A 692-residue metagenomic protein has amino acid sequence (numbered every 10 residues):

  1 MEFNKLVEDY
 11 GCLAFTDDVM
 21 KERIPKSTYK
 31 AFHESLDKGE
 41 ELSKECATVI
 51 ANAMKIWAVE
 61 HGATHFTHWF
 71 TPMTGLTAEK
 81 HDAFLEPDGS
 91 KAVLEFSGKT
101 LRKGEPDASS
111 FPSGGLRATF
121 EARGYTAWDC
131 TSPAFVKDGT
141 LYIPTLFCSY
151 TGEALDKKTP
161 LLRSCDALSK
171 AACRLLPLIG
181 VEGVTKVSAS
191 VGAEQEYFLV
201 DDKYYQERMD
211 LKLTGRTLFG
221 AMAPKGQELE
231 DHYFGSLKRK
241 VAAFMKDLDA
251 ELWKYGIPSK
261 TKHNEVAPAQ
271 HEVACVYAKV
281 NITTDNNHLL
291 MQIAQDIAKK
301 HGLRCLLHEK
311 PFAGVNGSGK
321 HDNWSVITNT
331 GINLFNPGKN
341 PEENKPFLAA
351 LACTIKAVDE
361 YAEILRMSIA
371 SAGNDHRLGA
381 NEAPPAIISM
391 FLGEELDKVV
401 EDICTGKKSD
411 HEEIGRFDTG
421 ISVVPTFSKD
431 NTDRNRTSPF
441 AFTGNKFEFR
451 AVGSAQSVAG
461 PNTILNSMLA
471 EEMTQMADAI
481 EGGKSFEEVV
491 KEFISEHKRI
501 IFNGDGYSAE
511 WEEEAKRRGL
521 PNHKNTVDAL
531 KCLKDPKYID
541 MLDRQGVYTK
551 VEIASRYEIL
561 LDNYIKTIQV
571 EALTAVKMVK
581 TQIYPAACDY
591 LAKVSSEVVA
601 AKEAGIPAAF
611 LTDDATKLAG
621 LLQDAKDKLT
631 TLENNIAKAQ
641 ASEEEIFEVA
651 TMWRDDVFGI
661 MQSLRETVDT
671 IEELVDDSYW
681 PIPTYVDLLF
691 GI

Functional and structural regions predicted by a protein language model:
M1-Y29, S43, R123-I143, T443 (+1 more regions): Catalytic pocket of metal/acid-base enzymes, prominently hydrolases
D9-A122: Active-site core of metal-dependent hydrolases
C46, F70, S97, C275-Y277 (+5 more regions): Active-site proximal loops enriched in glycine and acidic residues that flank catalytic Cys/His/Asp and coordinate
C46-I50, F70-P72, K99-T100, F147 (+4 more regions): Active-site-proximal loop/turn and secondary-structure-junction residues that shape catalytic pockets, frequently
G75-K91, P106-S109, G114, R208 (+5 more regions): Short linear, low-complexity motifs centered on an aromatic residue
A122-L307, N316-G319, V326-E558: Glycine-rich, acidic/polar active-site loops that bind/position phosphate-bearing ligands
L211-K212, N287, E309-K310, N336-N340 (+5 more regions): Composition- and surface-driven signal marking solvent-exposed, interaction-prone regions in large proteins
F493-I692: C-terminal amphipathic alpha-helical interaction region
